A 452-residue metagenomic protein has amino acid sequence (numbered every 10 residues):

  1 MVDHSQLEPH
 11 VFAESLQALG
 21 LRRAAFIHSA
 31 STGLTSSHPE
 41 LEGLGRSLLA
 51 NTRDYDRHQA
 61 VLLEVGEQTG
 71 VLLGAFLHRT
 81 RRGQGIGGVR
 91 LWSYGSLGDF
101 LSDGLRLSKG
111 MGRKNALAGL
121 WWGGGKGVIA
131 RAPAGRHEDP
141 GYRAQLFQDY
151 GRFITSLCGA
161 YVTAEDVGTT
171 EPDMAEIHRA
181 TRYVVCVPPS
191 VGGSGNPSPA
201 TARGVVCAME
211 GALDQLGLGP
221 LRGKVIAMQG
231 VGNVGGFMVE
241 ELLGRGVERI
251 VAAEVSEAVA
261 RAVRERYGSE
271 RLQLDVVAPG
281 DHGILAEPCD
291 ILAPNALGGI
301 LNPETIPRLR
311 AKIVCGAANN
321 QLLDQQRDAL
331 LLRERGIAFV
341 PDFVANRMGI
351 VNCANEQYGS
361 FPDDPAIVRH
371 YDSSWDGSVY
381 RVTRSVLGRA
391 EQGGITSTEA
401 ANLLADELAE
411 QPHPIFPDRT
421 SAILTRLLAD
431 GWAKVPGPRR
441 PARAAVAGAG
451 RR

Functional and structural regions predicted by a protein language model:
V2-E64: Short, Gly/Pro- and small/polar-rich lid/capping loops
V2-F12, L213, K312-R452: Adenosine-phosphate binding glycine-rich loop
A50-N51, L63, I86-G141: Glycine-rich, N-terminal phosphate-binding loop and its surrounding beta-alpha-beta segment
L62-E67, V71-R81, R90: Short beta-strand elements
R113-L221: Glycine/serine-rich phosphate-binding loop and adjoining beta1-alpha1 elements at the start of nucleotide-handling
N115-W122, A160-D166, L218-V225, Q273-D275 (+2 more regions): Flexible, glycine/charged-enriched surface loops at secondary-structure junctions
N196-I291: Glycine-rich phosphate/diphosphate-binding loop of Rossmann-like nucleotide-binding domains
E257-V340, A345: Rossmann-like adenosine-cofactor binding region
